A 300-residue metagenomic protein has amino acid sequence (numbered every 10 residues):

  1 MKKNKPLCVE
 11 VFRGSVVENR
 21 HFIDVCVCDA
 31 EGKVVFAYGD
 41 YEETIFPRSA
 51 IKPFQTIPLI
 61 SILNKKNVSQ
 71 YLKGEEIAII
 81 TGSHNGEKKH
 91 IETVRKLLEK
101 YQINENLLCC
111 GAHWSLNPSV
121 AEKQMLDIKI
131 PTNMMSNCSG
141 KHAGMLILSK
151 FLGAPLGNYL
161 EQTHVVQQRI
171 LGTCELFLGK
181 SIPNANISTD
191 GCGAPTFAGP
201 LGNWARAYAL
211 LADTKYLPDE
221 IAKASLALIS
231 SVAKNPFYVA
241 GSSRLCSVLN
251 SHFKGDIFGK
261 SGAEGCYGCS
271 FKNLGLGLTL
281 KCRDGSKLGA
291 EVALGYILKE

Functional and structural regions predicted by a protein language model:
M1-E42: Beta-lactamase-like hydrolase cores
M1-K2, L72-N184, C192: Active-site-adjacent helix/loop patches that line small-molecule binding or acyl-intermediate pockets
G14-V17, M135, D256-K260: Short Gly/Pro-enriched turn/cap motifs at secondary-structure boundaries
R20-V25, A143, L171, E264-Y267: Short glycine-rich loop/turn motifs
C28-E31, I62, F271-L274: Short acidic-glycine loop/turn motifs at beta-strand connectors
P47-K65: Active-site SXXK
I60-Q70, Q102-N106, G153-N158, V165-L171 (+2 more regions): Bacterial peptidoglycan biogenesis and beta-lactam-recognition machinery
A209-E300: Structured C-terminal helix/loop/strand segments within mature extracytoplasmic catalytic/sensor domains
